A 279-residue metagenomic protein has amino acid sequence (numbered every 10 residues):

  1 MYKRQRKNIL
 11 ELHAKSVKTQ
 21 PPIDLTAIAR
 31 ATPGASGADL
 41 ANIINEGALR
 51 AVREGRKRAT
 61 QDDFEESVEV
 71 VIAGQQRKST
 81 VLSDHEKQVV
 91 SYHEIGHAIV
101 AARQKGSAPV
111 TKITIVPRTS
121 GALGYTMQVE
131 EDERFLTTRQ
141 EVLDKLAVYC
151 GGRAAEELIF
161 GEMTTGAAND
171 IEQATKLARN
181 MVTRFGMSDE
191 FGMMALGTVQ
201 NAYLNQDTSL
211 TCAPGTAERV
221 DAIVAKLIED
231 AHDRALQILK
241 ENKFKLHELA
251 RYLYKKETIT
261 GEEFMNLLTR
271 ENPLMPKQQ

Functional and structural regions predicted by a protein language model:
M1-Y2, T269: Generic low-polarity alpha-helical segments
K3-E65, G74-Q75, Y149-E157, G161-E162 (+1 more regions): Conserved C-terminal "switch" segment of AAA+ ATPases
L10, A29-T32, I44, V68 (+3 more regions): A general structural motif at alpha-helix termini
E65-V70, G121: Short, conserved phosphate-binding/catalytic loop or strand-edge motifs used in phosphoryl-/nucleotidyl-transfer
K78-V89: Short pre-active-site segment immediately N-terminal to the catalytic Zn-binding motif
K87-Y92, A98-Q279: Soluble catalytic regions of large protease machineries
